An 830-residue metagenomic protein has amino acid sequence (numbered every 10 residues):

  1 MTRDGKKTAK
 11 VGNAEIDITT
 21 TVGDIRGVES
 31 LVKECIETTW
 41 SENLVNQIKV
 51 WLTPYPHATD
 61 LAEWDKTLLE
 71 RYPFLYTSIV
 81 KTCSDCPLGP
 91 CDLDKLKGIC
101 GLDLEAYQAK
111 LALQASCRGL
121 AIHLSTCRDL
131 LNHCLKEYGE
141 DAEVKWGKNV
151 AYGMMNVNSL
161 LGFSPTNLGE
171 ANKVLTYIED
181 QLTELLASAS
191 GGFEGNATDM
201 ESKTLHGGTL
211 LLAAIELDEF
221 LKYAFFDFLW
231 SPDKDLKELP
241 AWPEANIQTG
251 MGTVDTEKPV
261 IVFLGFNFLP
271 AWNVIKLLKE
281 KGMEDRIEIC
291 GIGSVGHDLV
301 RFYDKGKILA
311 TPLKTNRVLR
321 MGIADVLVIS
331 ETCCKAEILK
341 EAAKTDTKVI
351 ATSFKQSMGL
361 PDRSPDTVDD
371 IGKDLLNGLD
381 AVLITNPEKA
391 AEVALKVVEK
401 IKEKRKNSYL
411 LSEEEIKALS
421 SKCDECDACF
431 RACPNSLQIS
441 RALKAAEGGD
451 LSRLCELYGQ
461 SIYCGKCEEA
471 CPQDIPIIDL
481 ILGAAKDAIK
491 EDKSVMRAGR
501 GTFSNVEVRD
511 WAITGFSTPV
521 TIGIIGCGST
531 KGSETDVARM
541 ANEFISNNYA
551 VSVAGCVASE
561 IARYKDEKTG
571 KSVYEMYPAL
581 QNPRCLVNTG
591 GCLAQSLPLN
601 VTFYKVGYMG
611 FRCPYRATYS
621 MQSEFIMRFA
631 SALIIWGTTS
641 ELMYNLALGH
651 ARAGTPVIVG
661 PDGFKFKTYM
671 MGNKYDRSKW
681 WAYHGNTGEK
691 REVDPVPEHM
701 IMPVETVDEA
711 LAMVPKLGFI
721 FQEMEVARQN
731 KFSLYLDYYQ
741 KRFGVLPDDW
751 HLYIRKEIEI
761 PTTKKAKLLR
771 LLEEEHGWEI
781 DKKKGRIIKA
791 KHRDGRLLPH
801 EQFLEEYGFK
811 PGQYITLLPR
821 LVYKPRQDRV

Functional and structural regions predicted by a protein language model:
T2-A418, D424-V830: Metallocofactor- and cofactor-centric catalytic cores in central/energy metabolism, strongly enriched
